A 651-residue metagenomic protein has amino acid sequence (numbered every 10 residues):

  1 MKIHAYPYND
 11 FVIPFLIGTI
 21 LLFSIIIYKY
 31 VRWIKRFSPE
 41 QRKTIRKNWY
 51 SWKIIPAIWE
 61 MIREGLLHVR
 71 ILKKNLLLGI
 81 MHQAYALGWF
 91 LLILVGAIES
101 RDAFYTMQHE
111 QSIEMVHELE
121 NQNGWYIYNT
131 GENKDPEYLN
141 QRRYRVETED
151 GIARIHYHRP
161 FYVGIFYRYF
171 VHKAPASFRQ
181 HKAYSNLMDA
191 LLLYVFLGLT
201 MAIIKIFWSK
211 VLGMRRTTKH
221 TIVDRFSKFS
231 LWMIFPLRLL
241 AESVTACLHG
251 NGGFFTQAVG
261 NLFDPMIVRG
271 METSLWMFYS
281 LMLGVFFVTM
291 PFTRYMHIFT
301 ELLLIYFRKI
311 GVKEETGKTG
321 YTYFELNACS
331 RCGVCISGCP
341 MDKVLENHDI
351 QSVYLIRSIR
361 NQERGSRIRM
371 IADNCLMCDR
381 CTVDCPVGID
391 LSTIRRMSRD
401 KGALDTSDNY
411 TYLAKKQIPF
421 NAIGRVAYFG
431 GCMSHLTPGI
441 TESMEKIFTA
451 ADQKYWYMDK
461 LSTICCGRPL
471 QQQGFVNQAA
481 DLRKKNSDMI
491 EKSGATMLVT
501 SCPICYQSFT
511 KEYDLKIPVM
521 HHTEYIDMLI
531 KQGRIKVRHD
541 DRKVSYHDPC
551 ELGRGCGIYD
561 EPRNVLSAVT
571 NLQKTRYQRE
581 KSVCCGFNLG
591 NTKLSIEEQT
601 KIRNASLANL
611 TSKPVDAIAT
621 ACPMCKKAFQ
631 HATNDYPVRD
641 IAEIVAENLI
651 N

Functional and structural regions predicted by a protein language model:
M1-G320, I336: Membrane-embedded alpha-helical bundles of multi-pass integral membrane proteins
K73-G79, D342-K343, D373, Y410-T411: Short coil/turn segments at secondary-structure boundaries
P236, F263-I267, E315-Y323, G338 (+2 more regions): Iron-sulfur cluster-binding electron-transfer modules in prokaryotic oxidoreductases
G320-Y321, L345-H348, E363-R367, I389-R396: Inter-heme linker and motif-flanking segments adjacent to c-type heme-binding CXXCH motifs in c-type cytochromes
T322-K343, R367-I389, E551, S582: Cysteine-centered iron-sulfur cluster-binding motifs in ferredoxin-type domains/subunits of redox enzymes
M341-L345, D349, I464: Juxtamembrane segments of multi-pass membrane proteins
D349-Q362: Basic, glycine-/proline-tolerant helical and adjacent loop/strand elements that line or dock onto nucleic-acid
